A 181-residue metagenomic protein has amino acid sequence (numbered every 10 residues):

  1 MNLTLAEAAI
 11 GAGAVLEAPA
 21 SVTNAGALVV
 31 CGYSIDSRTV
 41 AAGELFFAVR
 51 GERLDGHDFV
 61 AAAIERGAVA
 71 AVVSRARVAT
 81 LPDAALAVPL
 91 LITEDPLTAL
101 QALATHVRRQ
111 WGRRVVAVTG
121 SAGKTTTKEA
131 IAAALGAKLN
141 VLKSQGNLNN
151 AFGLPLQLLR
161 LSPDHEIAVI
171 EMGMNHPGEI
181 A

Functional and structural regions predicted by a protein language model:
M1-A102: N-terminal leader/targeting and accessory segments in enzymes
T98-A181: Phosphate-binding loop of NTP-binding sites
